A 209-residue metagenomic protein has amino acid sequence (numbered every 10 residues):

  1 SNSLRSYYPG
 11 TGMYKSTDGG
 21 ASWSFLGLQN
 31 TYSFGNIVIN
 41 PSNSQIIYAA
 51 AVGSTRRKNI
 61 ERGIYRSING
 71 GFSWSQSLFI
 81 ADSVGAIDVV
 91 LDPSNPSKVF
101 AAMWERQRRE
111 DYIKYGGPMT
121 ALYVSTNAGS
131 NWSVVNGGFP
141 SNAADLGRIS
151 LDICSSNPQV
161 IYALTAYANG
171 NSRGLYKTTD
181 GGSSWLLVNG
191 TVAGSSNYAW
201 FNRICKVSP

Functional and structural regions predicted by a protein language model:
S1-P209: Beta-propeller blade termini and top-face loops
